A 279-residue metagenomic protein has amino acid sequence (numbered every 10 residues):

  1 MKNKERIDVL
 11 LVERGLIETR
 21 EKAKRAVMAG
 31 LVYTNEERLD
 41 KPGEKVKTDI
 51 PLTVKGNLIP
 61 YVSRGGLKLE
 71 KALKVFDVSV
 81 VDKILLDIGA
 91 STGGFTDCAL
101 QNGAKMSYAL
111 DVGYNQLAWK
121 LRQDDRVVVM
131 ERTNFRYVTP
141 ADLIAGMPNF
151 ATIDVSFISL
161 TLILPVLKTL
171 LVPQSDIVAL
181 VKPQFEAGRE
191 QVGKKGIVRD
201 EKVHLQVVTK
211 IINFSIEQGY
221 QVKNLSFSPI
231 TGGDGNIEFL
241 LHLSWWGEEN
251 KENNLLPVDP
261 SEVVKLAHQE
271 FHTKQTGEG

Functional and structural regions predicted by a protein language model:
M1-I50, I84-L85: A basic, amphipathic helix-loop patch mediating RNA/tRNA/ribosome contacts
V32, K105-L110: Short beta-strand element of Class I
V80-S91: Conserved class I S-adenosyl-L-methionine
T92-A104: Conserved SAM-binding loop of SAM-dependent methyltransferases across substrates and taxa, primarily the Class I
Y108-L162: S-adenosyl-L-methionine
T161-V178: A short glycine-rich, Lys/Arg-flanked "PGG" loop and its adjoining helix->strand segment in the class I
P183-R199: Short, glycine-/aromatic-enriched active-site segment of Class I SAM-dependent methyltransferases
I237, S244-G279: Flexible, glycine-/basic-rich loop-and-beta segments that form/coincide with the SAM-dependent methyltransferase
